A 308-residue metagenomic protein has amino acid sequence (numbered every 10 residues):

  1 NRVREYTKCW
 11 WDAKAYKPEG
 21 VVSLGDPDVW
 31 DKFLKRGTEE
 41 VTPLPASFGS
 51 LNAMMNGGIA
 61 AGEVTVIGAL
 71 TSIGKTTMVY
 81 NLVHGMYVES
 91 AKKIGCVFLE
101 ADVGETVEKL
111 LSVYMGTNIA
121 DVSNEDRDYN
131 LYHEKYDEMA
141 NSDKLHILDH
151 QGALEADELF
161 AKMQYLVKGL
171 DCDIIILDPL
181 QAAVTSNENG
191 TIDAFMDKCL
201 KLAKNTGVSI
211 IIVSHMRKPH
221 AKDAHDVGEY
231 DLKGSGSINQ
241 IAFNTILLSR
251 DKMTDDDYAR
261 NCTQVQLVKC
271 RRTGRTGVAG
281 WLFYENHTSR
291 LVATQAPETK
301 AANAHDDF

Functional and structural regions predicted by a protein language model:
N1-A61, E138-K144, L202-N205, R275-G277 (+1 more regions): Core recognition of P-loop NTPase motor domains used across DNA-transaction enzymes
P18-T117, D307: The Walker A/P-loop phosphate-binding site
E89-D171, A279-W281: Cytosolic-facing regulatory segments adjacent to core modules
L99-A101, V208, V213-H215: Conserved H-loop
A120-E125, L148-A153, A183-D193, K222-Y230: Flexible beta-alpha connector loops of hexameric P-loop NTPases
A156-I175, K198-T206, P219-F308: C-terminal regions of RecA-like/P-loop NTPase motor modules
D173-I212: Helical hairpin unit composed of two closely spaced alpha helices linked by a short loop
